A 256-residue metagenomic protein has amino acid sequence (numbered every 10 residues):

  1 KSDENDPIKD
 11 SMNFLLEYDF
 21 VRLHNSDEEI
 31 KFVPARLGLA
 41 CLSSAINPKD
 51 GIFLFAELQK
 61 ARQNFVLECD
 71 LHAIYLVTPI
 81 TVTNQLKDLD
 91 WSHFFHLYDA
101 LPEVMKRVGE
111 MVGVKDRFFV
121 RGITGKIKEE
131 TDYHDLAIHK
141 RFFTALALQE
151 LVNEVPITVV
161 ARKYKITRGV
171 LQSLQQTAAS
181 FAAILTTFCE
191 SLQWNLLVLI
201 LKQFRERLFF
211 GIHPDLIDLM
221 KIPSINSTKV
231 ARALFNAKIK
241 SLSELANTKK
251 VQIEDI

Functional and structural regions predicted by a protein language model:
K1-D3: Short, amphipathic alpha-helical interface elements at domain boundaries that mediate macromolecular binding
K9-R22, E28-P223, T228: C-terminal helical accessory/scaffold domains
R22-L23, S241: Residue-level detector of short coil/turn "hinge" positions at structural boundaries
N25-S26, E244: Residue-level detector of family-conserved "landmark" positions at structurally sensitive sites
K31, K238-I239: Residue at a beta-strand N-cap/secondary-structure junction
L216-A237, S243-I256: Helix-hairpin-helix
